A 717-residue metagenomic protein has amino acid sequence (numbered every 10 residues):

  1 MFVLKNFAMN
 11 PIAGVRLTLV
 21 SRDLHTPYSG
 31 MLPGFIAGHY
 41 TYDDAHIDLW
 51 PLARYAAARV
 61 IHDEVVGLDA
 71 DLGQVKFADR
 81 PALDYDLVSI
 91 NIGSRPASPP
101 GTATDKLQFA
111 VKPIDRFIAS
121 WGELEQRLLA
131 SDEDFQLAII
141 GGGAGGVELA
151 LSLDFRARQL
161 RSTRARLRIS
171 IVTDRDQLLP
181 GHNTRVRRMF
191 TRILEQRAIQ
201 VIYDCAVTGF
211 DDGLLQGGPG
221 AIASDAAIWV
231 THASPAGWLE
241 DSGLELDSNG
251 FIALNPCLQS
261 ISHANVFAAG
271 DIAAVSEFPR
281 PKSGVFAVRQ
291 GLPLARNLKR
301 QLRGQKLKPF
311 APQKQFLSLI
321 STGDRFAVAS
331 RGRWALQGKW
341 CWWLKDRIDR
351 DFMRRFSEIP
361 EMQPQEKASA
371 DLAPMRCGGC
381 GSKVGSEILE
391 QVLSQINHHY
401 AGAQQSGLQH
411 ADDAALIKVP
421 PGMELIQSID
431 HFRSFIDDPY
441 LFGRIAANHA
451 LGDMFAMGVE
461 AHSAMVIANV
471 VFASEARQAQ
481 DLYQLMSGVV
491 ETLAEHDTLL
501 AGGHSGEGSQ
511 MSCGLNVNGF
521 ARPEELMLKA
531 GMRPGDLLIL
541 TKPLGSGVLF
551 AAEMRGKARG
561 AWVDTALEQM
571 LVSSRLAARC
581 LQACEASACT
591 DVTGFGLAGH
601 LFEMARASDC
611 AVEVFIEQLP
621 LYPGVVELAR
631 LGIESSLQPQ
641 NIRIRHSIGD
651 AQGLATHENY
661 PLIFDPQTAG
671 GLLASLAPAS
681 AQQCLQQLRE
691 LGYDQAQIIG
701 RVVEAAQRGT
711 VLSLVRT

Functional and structural regions predicted by a protein language model:
M1-R59, V147-H182: Beta1-alpha1 glycine-rich phosphate/pyrophosphate-binding loop at the start of Rossmann-like nucleotide-binding domains
A58-A138, G217, I228: FAD-binding core/adjacent interface of flavoenzyme oxidoreductases
V60-L68, L83, F155-P256: A Rossmann-like FAD-binding core segment of flavoenzymes
K106-E133, L214, A221-R289, R296: FAD-site-proximal beta/loop scaffold in flavoenzymes
W121-L167: Rossmann-like NAD(P)H-binding beta-loop-alpha module
V285-Q313: Internal hydrophobic alpha-helix adjacent to the cofactor/substrate pocket in enzyme cavities
D324-A370: C-terminal auxiliary extensions adjacent to catalytic cores
K367-T717: Helix-biased detector of long, well-ordered alpha-helical tracts
